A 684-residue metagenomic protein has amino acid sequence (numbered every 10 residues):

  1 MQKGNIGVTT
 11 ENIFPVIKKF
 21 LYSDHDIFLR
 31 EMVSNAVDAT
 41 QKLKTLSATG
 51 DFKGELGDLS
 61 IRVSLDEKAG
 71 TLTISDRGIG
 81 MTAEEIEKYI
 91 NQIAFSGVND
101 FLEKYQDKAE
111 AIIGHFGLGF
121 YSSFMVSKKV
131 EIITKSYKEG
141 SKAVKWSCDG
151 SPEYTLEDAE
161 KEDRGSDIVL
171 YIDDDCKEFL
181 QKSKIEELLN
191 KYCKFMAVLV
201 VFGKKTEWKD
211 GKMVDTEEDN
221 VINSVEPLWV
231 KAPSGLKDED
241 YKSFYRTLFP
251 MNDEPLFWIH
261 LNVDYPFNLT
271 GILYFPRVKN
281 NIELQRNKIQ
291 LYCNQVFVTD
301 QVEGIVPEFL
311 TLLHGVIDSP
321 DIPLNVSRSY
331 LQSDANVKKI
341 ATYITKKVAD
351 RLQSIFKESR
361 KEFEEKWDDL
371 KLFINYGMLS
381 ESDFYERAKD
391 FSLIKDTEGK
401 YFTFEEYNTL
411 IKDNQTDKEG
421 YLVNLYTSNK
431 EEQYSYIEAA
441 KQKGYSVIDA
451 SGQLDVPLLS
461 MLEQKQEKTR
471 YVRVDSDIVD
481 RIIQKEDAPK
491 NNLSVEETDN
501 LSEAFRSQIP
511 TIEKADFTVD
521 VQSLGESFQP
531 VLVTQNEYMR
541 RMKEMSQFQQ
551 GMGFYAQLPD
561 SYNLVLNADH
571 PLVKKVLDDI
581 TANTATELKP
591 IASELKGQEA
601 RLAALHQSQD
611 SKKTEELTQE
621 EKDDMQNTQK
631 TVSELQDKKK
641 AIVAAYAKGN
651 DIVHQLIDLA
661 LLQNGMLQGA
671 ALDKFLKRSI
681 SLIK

Functional and structural regions predicted by a protein language model:
M1-D174, E178-F179, E187, T584-A585 (+2 more regions): GHKL (Bergerat-fold) ATPase N-terminal catalytic module, capturing the glycine-rich phosphate-binding loop and acidic
I112, V130-E153, D173-K177, S183-K684: GHKL/Bergerat-fold ATPase module in large chromosome/replication-associated machines
